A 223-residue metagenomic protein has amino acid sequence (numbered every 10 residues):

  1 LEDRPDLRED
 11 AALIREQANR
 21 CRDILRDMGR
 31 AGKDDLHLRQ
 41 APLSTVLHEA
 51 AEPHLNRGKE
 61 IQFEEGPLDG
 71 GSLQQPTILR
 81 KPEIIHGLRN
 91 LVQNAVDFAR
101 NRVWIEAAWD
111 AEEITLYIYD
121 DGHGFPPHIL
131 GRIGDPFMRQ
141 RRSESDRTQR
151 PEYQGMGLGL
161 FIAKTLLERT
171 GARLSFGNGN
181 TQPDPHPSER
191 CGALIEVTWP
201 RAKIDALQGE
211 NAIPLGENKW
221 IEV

Functional and structural regions predicted by a protein language model:
D6-L68: Conserved DHp (HisKA) dimerization/phosphotransfer helix of two-component histidine kinases, i.e., the long coiled-coil
H86-N90, N94: Conserved polar catalytic motif of the HATPase_c/GHKL fold
R102-E112: Short beta-strand/loop element within the Bergerat-fold HATPase_c
D120: Acidic ATP/Mg2+-coordinating residue in the GHKL
F125-T148: Short conserved segment of the HATPase_c
R147-K164: Glycine-rich phosphate-binding loop
